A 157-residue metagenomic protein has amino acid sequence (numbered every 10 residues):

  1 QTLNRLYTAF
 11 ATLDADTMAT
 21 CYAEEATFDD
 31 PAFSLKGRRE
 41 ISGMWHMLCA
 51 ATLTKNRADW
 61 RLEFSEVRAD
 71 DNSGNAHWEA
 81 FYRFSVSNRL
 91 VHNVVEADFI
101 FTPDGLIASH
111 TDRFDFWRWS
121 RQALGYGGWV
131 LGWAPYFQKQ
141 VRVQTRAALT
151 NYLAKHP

Functional and structural regions predicted by a protein language model:
Q1-T20, E24, R146-P157: Short, low-complexity N-terminal intrinsically disordered segments enriched in polar/charged residues
L3, F10, Y22, W45 (+3 more regions): Hydrophobic alpha-helical core bundles mediating ligand binding, dimerization, or RNAP-core interactions
R5, F28-P31, S85-V86: A general structural-boundary detector
L6, M18-A19, A26, G37 (+5 more regions): Hydrophobic pocket/interface hotspot
A15-A19, A23-G74: A solvent-exposed, acidic/Ser-Thr-rich amphipathic alpha-helical stretch
L53-N56, E63-P157: A beta-strand edge to alpha-helix "cap/lid" segment located at domain peripheries
